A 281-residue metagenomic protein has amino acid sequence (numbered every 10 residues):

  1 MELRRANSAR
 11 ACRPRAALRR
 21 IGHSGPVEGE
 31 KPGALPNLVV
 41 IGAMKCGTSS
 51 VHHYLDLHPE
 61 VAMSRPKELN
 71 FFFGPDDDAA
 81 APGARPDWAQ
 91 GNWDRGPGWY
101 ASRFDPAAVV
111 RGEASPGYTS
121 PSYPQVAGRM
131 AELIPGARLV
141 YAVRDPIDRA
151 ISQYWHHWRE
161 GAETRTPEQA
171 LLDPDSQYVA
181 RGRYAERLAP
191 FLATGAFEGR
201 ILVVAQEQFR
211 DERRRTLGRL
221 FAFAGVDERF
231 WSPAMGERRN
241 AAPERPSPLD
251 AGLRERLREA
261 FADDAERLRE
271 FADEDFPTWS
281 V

Functional and structural regions predicted by a protein language model:
M1-S115, L133, A137, W158-E168: PAPS-dependent sulfotransferase catalytic core
S49-S50, M63, F71-F73, T119-Y123 (+2 more regions): Short catalytic/ligand-binding loop motif for oxyanion handling, primarily in non-cytosolic enzymes, centered on
R65, D76-A79, P97, P116 (+6 more regions): Membrane-interface amphipathic segments in extracytoplasmic regions
P66-K67, R144, L171, A189-R267 (+1 more regions): The conserved 3'-phosphoadenosine-5'-phosphosulfate
A89-D94, Y118-P124, Y178-V179, Q208-E212: Acidic-and-aromatic substrate-binding clefts and catalytic sites of carbohydrate-active enzymes
P97-A101, A127, L188-A189: Generic structural signal for well-ordered alpha-helices, preferentially at hydrophobic/aromatic core positions
L133-Q153: Conserved phosphate-donor/acceptor-positioning beta-strand/loop module used by diverse small-molecule
D175-R183: Acceptor-substrate binding/catalytic loop of class I
